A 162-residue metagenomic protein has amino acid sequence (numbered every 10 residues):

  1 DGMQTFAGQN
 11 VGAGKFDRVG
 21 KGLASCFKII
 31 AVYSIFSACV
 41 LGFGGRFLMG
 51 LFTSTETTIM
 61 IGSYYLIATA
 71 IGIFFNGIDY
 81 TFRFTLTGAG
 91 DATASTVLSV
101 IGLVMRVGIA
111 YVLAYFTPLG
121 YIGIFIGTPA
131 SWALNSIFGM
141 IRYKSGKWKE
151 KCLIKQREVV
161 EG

Functional and structural regions predicted by a protein language model:
D1-C39, F43-G45, N76-L98: Small-residue-rich hydrophobic transmembrane alpha-helices
Q4, G12, N135-E150: Membrane-helix cytosolic exit motif
Q9, G50-L51, Y64, G88 (+2 more regions): Transmembrane helix-loop junction
I30, L66-T69, I73, S99-V100 (+1 more regions): Residue-level recognition of transmembrane alpha-helices in multi-pass small-molecule transporters/permeases
F36-I59, S63: Short membrane-interface helical motifs at transmembrane helix boundaries in multi-pass membrane transporters
G45, L51, M60, L103-S136 (+2 more regions): Membrane-interface helix-loop junctions in multi-pass transport and translocation proteins
E56-D79: Alpha-helical transmembrane segments of multi-pass membrane proteins
K149-G162: Intrinsic disorder in cytosolic terminal tails and internal cytosolic loops of multi-pass membrane transporters
